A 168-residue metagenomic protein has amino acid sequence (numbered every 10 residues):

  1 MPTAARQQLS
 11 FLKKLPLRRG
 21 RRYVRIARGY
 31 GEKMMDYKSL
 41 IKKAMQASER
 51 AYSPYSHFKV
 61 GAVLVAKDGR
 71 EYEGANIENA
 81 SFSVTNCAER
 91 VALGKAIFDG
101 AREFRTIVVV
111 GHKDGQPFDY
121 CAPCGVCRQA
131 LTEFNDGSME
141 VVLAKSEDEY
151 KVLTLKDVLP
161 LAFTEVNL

Functional and structural regions predicted by a protein language model:
Q8-L9, L15: Cationic, low-complexity basic patches in intrinsically disordered or flexible, solvent-exposed regions
K13-K14, K33: Polybasic, lysine-rich low-complexity intrinsically disordered segments
R25-M34: Short, Lys/Arg-enriched N-terminal segments with co-localized hydrophobic residues within the first ~10-30 amino acids
K38-S53: Short, basic/aromatic recognition patches
H57-V65, V142: Short beta-strand scaffold segments in enzyme catalytic cores
E73-N167: Zn2+-dependent cytidine deaminase-like catalytic core
